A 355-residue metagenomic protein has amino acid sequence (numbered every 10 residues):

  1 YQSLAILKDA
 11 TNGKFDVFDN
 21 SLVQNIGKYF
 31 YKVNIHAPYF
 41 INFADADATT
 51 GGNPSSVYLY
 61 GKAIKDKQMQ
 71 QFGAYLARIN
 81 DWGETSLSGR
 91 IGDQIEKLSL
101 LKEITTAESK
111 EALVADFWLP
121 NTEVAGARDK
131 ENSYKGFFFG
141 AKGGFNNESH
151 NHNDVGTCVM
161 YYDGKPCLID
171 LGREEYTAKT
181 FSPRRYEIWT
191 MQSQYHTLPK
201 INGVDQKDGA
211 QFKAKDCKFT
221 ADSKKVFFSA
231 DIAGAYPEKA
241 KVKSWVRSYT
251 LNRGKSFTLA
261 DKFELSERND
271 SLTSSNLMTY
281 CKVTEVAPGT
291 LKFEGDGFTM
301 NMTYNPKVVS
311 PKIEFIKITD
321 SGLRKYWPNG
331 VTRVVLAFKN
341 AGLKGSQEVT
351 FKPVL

Functional and structural regions predicted by a protein language model:
Y1-C167, A221, A341: Carbohydrate-active enzyme catalytic cores, enriched for enzymes that act on polyanionic acidic polysaccharides
A46-D47, Y75-G92, E174-L355: CBM-like, beta-strand-rich accessory domains located in the C-terminal region of large, secreted polysaccharide-active
L168-R173: Catalytic Cys-His active-site segments of thiol-dependent hydrolases/isopeptidases
